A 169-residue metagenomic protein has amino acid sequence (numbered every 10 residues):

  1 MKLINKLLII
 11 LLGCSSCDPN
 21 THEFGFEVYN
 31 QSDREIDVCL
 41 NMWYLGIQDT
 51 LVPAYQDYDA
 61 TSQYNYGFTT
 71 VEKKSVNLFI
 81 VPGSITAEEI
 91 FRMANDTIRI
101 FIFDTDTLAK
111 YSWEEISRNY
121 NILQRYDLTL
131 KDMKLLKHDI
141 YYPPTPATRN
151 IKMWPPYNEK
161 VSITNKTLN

Functional and structural regions predicted by a protein language model:
M1-C17: Sec-dependent bacterial lipoprotein signal peptides
C17-G25, C39-N169: Intrinsically disordered, low-complexity segments enriched in small/polar residues
F26-S32: Asparagine-centered strand-capping/turn motif at beta-strand->loop junctions
D33-V38: Short acidic/proline- and small/hydrophobic-mixed sequence motifs that coincide with surface turns and coil-to-beta
